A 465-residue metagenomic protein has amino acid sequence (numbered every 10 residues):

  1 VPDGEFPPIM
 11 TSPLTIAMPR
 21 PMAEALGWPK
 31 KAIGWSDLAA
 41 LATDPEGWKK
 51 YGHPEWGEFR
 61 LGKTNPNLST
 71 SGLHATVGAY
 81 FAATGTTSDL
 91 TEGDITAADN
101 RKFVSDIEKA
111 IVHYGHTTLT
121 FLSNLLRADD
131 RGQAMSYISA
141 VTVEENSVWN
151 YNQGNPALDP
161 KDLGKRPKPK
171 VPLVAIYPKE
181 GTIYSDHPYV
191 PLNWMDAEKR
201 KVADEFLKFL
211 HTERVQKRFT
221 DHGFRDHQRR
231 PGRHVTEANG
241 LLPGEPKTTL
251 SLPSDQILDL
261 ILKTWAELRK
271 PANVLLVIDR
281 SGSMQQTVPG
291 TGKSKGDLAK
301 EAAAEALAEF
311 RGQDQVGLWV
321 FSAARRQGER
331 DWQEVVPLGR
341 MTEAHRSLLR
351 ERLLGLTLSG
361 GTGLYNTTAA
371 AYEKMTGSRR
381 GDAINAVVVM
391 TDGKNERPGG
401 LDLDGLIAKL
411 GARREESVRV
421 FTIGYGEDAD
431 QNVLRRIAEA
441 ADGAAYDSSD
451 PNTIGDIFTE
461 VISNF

Functional and structural regions predicted by a protein language model:
P2-I9, S36, L158-I183: Short beta-strand->loop
P2-S69, T76-V77, F81: A conserved helix-loop-strand patch within extracytoplasmic ligand-binding domains of the periplasmic binding
I16, M22-E24, N65-S71, F81 (+12 more regions): Solvent-exposed loop/turn segments at secondary-structure junctions within structured extracellular/periplasmic domains
G78-A175: Ligand-binding pocket segment of bilobal, Venus flytrap-like solute-binding proteins
K161-K170, G393-S449, T453-V461: VWA/integrin I-like adhesion module and closely mimicked acidic/polar interface patches used
V190-V274, P289: Extracellular/periplasmic juxtamembrane helices and adjacent flexible linkers that interface with membrane partners
A266, K270-A272, V277, G282-L318 (+3 more regions): …and closely analogous acidic/polar surface helices at protein-protein or active-site interfaces in A-domain-like
T287, Q315-L354, E373-S378, P398-D404 (+1 more regions): Short beta-strand-loop
